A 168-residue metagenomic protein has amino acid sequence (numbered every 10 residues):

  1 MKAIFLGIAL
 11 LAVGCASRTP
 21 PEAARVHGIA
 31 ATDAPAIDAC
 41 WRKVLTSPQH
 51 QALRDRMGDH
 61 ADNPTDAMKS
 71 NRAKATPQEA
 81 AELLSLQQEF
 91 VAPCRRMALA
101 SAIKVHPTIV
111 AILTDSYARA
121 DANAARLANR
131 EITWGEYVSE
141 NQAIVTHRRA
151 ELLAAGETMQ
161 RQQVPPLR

Functional and structural regions predicted by a protein language model:
M1-V13: Sec-dependent bacterial lipoprotein signal peptides
A16-R168: Acidic, Ser/Pro/Thr-rich low-complexity regulatory regions and the short amphipathic helical interaction modules they
